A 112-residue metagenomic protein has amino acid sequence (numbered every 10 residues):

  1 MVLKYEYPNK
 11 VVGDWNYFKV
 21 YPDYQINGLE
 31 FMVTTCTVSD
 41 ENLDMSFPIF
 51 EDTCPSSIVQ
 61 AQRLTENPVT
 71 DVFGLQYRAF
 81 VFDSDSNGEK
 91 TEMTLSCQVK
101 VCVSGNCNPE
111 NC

Functional and structural regions predicted by a protein language model:
M1-C112: Extracellular secretory-pathway ectodomains of glycoproteins
